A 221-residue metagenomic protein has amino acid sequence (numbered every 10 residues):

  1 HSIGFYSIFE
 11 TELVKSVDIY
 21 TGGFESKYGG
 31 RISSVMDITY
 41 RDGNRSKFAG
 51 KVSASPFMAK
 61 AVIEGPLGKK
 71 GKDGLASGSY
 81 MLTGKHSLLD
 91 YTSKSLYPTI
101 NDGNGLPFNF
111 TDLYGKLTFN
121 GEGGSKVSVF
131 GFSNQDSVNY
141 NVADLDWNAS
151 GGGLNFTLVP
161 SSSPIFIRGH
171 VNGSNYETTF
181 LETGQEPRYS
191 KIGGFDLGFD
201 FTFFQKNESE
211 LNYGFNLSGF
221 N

Functional and structural regions predicted by a protein language model:
H1-F9, F24-G30, D90-T92: N-terminal plug
H1-Y20, G105: Short acidic/polar hinge/loop motifs at secondary-structure boundaries that mediate gating or recognition
S2, K47-A49, P98-G103, S137-A143 (+4 more regions): Extracellular loop and loop/strand-boundary signature of outer-membrane beta-barrel proteins
V14-I19, S26, S34-V35, T39-A54 (+2 more regions): Transmembrane beta-strand segments of Gram-negative outer membrane beta-barrel proteins
S16, T21, V35-D37, A49 (+6 more regions): Membrane-embedded beta-strand positions in outer-membrane beta-barrel channels/transporters
G23, Y40-D42, A54-M58, L67 (+5 more regions): Transmembrane beta-strands of outer-membrane beta-barrel pores
S34-S46, D90-T99, F130-N139, W147 (+2 more regions): Flexible, solvent-exposed coil segments and beta strand-coil junctions, predominantly the extracellular/periplasmic
F57-H86, T99-S137, N141-G169, F203-N207: Transmembrane beta-barrel wall of Gram-negative outer-membrane proteins
